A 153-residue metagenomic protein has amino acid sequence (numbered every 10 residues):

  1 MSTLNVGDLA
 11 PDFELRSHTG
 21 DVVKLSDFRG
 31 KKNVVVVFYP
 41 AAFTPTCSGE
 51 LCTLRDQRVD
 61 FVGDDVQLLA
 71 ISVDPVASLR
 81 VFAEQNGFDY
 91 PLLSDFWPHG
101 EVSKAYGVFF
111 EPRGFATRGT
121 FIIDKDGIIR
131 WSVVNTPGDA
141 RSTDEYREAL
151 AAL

Functional and structural regions predicted by a protein language model:
M1-L153: Chalcogenol-based redox active-site neighborhoods
